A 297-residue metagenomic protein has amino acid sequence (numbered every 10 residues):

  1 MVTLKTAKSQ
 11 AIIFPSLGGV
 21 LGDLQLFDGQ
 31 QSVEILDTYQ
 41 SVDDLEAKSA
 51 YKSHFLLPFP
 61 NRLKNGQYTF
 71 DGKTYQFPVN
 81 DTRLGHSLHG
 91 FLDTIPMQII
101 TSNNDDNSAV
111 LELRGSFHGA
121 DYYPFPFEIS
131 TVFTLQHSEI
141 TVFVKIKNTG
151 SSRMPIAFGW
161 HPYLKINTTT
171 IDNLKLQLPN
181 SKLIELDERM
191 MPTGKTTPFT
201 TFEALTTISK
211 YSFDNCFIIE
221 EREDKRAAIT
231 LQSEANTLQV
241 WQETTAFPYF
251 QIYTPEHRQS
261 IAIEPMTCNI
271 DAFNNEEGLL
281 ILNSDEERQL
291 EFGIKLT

Functional and structural regions predicted by a protein language model:
M1-D81, D224-T244, R288-L296: Beta-strand-rich N-terminal accessory domains
L4, G115-P162, N167: Acidic, contiguous internal or C-terminal segments within carbohydrate-active enzymes that form a structured patch used
I13, I146-G150, T254: Asparagine-centered strand-capping/turn motif at beta-strand->loop junctions
Q76-F77, R153-P155, Y163-V240: Active-site/ligand-binding surface loops and adjacent short beta/alpha elements that line catalytic pockets across
N80-H137: Extended, loop-rich substrate-binding clefts of extracytoplasmic carbohydrate-active enzymes
H86-I100, E203-G278: Acidic/His-leaning functional-site neighborhoods
S130-V132, E277-L282: Beta-strand-rich interaction surfaces with strong enrichment in secreted/lumenal proteins
N283-E287: Solvent-exposed, conformationally flexible loop/turn segments
